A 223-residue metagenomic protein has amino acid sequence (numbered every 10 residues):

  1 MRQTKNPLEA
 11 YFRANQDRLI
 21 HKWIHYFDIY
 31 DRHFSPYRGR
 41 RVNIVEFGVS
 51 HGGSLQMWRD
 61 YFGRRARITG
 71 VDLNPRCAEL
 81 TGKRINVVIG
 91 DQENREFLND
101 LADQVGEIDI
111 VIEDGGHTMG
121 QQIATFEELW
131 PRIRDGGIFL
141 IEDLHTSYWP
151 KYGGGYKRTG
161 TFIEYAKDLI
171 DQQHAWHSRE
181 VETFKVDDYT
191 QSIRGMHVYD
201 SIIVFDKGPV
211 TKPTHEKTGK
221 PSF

Functional and structural regions predicted by a protein language model:
M1-I112, G116-I141, H145-F223: A short alpha-helical cap/connector motif
